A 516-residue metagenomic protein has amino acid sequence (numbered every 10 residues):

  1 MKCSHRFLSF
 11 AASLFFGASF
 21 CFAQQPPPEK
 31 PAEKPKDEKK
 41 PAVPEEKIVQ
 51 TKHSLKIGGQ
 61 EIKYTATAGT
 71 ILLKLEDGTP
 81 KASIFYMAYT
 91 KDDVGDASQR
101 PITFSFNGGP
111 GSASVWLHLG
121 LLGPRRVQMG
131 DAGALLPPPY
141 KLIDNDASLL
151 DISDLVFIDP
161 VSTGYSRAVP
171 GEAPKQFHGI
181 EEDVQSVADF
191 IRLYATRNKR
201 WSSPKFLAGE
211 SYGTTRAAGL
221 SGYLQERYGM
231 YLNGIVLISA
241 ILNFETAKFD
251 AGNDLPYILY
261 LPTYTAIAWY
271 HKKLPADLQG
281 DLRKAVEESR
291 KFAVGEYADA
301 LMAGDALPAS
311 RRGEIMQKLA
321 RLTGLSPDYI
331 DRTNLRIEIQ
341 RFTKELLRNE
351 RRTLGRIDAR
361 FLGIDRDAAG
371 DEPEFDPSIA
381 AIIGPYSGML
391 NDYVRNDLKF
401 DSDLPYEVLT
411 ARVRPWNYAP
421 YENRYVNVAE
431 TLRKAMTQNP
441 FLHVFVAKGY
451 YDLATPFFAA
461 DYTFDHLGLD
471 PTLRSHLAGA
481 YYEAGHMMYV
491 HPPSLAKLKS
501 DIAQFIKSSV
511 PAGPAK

Functional and structural regions predicted by a protein language model:
S9-C21: Bacterial N-terminal signal peptides
Q25-D37, G78-H178, D465: N-terminal cap/lid subdomain of alpha/beta-hydrolase-fold enzymes
R125-Q128, Q225-G324: A catalytic-pocket lid/entrance helix-loop region that shapes and gates access to the active site across common
V127-S202, E245-D250, D254-I258, P262-T263 (+4 more regions): Active-site-proximal cap/loop segments of hydrolase catalytic domains
K199-Y212: Alpha/beta-hydrolase fold nucleophile elbow
A300-A454: Alpha/beta-hydrolase fold catalytic core
L453-H476: Active-site-adjacent alpha-helix of alpha/beta-hydrolase-fold enzymes
E483-L495: Catalytic histidine-centered segment of alpha/beta-hydrolase-like enzymes
